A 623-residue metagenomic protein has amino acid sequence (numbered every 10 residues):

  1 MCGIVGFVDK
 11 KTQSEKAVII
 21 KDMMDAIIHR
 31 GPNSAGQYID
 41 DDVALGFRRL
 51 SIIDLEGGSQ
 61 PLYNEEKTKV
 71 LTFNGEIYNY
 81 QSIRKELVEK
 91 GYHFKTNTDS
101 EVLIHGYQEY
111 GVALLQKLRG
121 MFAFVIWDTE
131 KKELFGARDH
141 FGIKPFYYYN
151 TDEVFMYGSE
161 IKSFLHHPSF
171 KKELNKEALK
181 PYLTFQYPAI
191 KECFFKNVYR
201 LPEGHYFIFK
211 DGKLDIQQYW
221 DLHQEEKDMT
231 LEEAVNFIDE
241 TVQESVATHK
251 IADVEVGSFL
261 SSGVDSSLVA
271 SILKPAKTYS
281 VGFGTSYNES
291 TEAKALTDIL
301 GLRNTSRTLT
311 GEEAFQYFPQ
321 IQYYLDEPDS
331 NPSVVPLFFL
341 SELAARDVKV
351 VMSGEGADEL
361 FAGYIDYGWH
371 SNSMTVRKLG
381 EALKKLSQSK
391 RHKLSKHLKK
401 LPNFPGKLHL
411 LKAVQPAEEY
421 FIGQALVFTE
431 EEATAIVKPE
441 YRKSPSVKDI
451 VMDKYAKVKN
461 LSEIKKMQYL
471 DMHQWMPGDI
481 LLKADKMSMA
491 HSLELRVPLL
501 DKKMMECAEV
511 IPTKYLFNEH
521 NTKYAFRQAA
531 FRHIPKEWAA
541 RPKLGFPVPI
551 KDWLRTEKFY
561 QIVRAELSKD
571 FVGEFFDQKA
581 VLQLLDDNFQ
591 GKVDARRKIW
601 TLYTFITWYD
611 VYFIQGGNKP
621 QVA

Functional and structural regions predicted by a protein language model:
M1-L325, L337, S341, R532 (+2 more regions): Cysteine-centered catalytic environments shared across enzyme families
F7-I19, E89, T129-F155, D221-P445 (+4 more regions): ATP-dependent adenylate-handling active sites, centered on carboxylate activation for C-N bond formation
Q37, T98-V102, T522-A529, P542-K551: Polar, surface-exposed loop/tail segments that function as active-site lids or cofactor/substrate-recognition elements
E86-G91, K448-S462, E574-K592: Short amphipathic alpha-helical segments and their helix-coil junctions
G91-T98, K172-K176, E233, S330 (+3 more regions): Structural motif
H93-K95, L495-L500, V572-F576: A Lys/Arg-rich helix-loop hairpin that forms a DNA/phosphate-binding surface
H105-Q108, K180-P188, L470-G478, K598-Y612: Short, hydrophobic/amphipathic alpha-helical patches that form generic packing surfaces within helical domains
I534-N588, K592: PAPS-dependent sulfotransferase catalytic core
